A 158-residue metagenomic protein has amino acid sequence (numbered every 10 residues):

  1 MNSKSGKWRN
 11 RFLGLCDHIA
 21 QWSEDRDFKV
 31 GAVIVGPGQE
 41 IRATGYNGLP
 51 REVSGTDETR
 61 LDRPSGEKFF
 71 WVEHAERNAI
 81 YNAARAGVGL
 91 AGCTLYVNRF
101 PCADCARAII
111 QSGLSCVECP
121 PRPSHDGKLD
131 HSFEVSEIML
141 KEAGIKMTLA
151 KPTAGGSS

Functional and structural regions predicted by a protein language model:
M1-S158: Zinc-dependent deaminase catalytic domain
